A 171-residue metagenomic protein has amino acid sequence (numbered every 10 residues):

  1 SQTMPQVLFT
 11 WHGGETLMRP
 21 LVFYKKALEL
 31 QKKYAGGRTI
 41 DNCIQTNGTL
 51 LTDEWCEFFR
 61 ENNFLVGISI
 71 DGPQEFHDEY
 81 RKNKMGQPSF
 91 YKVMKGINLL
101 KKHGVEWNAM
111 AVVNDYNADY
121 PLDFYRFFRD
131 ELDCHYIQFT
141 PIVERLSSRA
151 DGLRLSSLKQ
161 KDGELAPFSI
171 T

Functional and structural regions predicted by a protein language model:
S1-Q6, A35-I40, K102: Short helix-terminating capping/connector loops at secondary-structure junctions
T3-L17: Active-site groove signature of glycoside hydrolases
M4, E61-N62, L132: Structured loop/turn residues at beta-strand edges in well-structured enzyme cores
Q6-T10, T39-C43, L65-G67, E106-M110 (+1 more regions): Structural preference for beta-strand elements that scaffold enzyme active sites
L8, H12, G48-L51, K159-I170: Short N-terminal helix-initiation segments at or just after the protein's N-terminus
W11, W55-F58, W107, Y125-F127: Tryptophan-centered motif/residue detector
T16-V66, I70-F76, N83-K95, L99 (+2 more regions): Canonical radical SAM enzyme core domain
Y80-M94, N98-T171: Radical SAM enzyme [4Fe-4S]-AdoMet core and its adjacent flexible, acidic and glycine-rich loops/tails across
